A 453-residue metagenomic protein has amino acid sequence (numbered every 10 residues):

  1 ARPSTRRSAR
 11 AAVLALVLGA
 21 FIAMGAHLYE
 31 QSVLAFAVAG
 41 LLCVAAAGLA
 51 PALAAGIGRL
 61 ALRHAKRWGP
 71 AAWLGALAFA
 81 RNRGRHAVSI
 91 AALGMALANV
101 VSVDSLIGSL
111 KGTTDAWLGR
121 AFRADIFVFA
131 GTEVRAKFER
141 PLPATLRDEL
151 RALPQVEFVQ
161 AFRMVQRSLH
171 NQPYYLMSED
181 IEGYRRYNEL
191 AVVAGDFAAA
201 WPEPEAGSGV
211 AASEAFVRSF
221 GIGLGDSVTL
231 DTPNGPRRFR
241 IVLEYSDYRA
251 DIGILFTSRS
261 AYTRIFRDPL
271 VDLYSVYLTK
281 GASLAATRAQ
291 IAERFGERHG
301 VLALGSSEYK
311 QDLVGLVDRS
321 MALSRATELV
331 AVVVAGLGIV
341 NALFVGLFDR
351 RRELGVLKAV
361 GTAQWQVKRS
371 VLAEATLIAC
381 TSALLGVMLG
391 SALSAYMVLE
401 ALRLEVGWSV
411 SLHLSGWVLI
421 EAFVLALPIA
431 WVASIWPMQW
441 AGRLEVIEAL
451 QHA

Functional and structural regions predicted by a protein language model:
A1-A453: Alpha-helical transmembrane segments of bacterial inner-membrane membrane proteins
